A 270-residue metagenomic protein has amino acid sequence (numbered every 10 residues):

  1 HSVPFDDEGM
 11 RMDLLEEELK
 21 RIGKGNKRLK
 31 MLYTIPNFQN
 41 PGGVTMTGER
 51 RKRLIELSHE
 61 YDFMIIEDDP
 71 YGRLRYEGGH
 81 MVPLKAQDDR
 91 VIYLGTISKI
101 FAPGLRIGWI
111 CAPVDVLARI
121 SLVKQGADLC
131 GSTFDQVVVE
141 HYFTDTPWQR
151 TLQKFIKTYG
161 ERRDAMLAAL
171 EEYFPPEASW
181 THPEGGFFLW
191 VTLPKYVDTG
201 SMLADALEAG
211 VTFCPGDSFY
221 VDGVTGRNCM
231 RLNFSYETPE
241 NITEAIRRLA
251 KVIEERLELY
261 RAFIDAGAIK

Functional and structural regions predicted by a protein language model:
H1-K270: PLP-dependent class I/II
